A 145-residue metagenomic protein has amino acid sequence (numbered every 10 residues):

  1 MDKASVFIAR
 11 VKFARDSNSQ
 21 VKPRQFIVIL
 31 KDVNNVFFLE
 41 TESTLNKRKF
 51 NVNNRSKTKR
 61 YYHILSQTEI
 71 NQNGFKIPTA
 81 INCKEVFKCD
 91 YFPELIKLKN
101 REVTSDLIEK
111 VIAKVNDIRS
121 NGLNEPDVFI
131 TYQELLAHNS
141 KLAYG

Functional and structural regions predicted by a protein language model:
A4-V6: Loop/turn positions that initiate beta-strands
S17-P23, V28-T68: Compact nucleic-acid interaction/catalytic patches
K59-G145: C-terminal terminal-subdomain/extension
